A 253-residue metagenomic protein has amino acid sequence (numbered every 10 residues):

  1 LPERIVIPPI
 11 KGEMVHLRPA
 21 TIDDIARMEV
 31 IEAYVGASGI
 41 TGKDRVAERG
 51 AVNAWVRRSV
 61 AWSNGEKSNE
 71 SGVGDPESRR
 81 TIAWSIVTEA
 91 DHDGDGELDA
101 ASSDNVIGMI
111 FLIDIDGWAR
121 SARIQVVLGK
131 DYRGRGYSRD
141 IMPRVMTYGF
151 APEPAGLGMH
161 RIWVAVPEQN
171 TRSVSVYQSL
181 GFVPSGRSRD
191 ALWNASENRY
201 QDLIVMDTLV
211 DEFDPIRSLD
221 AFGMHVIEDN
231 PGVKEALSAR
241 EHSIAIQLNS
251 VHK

Functional and structural regions predicted by a protein language model:
L1-D131, R199-K253: GNAT-family acyltransferases
I31-Y34, V176, L180: Alpha-helical interaction/dimerization surfaces of two-component signaling modules
G129-D131, R135, E168-Q169: Active-site acidic-Proline motif in GNAT/NAT acetyltransferases
G134-A151, V174-S179: Conserved acetyl-CoA-binding loop-helix of GNAT-fold acetyltransferases
S138, M142, N170-S173, D190-S196: Short glycine/proline-centered loop/turn elements that form peptide/ligand docking sites
A151-A165: Conserved GNAT acetyl-CoA-binding A-motif
W163-V166, Q178-R199: Conserved catalytic-core motifs of GNAT/GCN5-like acyltransferases
